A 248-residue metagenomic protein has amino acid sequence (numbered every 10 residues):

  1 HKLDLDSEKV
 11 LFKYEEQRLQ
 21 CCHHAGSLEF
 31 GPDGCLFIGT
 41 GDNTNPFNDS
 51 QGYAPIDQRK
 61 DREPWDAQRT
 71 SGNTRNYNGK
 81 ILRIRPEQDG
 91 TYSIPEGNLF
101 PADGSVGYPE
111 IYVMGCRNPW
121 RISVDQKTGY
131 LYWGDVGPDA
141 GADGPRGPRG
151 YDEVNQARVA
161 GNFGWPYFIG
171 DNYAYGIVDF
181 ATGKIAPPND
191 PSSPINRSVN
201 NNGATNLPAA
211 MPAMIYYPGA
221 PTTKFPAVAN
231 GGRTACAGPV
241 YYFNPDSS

Functional and structural regions predicted by a protein language model:
H1-E29: Asp-box/WD-like beta-propeller blade repeats and closely related beta-sheet repeat scaffolds
D33-G34, G129: Short coil/turn segments that connect the beta-strands within blades of beta-propeller domains
C35-T40: Short, well-structured beta-strand segments enriched in hydrophobic/aromatic residues within extracellular or lumenal
D42-S248: Beta-propeller domain segments
